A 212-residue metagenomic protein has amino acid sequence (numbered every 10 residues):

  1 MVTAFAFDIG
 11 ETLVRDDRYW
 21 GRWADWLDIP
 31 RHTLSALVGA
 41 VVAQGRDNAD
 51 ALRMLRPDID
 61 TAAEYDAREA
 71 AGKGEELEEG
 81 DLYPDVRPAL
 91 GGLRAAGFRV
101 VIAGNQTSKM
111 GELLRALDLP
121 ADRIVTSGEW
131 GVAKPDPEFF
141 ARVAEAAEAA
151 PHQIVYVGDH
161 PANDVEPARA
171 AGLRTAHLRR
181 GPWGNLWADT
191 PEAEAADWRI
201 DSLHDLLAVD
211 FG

Functional and structural regions predicted by a protein language model:
M1-F5, R87, G91-G212: Asp-based, Mg2+/Mn2+-dependent phosphohydrolase catalytic module
M1-F98, T107-G111: N-terminal helical cap/lid subdomain that shapes the substrate entry/recognition surface in HAD-like hydrolases
